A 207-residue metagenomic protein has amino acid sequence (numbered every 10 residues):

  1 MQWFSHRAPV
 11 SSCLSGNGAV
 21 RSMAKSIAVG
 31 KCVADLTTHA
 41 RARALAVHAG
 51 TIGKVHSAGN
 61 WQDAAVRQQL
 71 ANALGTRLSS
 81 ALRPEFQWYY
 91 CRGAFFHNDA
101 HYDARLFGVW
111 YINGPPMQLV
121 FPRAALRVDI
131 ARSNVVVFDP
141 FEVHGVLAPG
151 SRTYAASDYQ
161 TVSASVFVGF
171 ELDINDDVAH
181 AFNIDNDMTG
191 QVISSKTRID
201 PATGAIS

Functional and structural regions predicted by a protein language model:
M1-E85, G93: Non-heme Fe(II)/2-oxoglutarate
S5, N17, N60, N72 (+5 more regions): Detector for Asparagine
G18-V20, C32, I52-V55, W110 (+4 more regions): Compositionally biased, intrinsically disordered low-complexity regions
A34, I112-G114, L172-D176: Non-catalytic surface loops within mature trypsin-like serine protease
V47-G59, S79-L82, R105-F121, D185-S194: Short N-terminal helix-initiation segments at or just after the protein's N-terminus
S79-L147, V162: Catalytic core of non-heme Fe(II) oxygenases with the double-stranded beta-helix
V120-S207: Catalytic core of Fe(II)/2-oxoglutarate
